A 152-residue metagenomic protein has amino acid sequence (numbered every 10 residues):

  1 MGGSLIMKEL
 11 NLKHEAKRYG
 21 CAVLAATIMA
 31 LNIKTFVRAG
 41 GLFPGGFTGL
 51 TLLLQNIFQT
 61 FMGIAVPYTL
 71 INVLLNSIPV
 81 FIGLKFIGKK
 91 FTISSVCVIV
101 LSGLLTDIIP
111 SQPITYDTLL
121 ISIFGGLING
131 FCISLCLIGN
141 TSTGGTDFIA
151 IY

Functional and structural regions predicted by a protein language model:
G2-Y152: Core subunits and conserved enzymes of cellular information-processing and envelope-translocation systems across
